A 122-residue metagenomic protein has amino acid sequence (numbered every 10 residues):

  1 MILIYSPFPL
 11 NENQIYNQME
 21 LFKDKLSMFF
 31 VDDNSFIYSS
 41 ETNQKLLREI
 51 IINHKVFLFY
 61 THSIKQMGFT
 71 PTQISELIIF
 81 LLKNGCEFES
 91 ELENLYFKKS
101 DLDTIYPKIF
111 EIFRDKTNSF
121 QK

Functional and structural regions predicted by a protein language model:
M1-K122: Short, structured surface patches at the beginning of a domain
